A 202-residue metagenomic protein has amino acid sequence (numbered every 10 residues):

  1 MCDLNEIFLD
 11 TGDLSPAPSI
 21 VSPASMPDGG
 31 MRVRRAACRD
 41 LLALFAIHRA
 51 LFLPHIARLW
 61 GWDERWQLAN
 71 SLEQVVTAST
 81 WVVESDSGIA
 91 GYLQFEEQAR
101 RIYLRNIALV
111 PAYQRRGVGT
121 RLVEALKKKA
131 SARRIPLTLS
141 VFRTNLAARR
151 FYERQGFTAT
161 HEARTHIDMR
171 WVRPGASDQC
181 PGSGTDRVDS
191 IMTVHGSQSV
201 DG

Functional and structural regions predicted by a protein language model:
M1-P27, G196: Acyl-donor-binding surface of acyltransferase catalytic domains
M31-A46, T160: A short beta-loop-alpha structural element at the N-terminal edge of CoA-dependent acyl/N-acetyltransferase catalytic
A46-L72: Conserved GNAT-fold acetyl-CoA-binding loop/helix
L72-V82, G91: A short helix-loop-beta-strand connector motif used in the catalytic cores of GNAT acetyltransferases and, in some
G88-E96, R101-A108: Conserved beta-strand in the GNAT
Q114, L139-R149, T165-V172: Conserved beta-strand-loop-alpha-helix junction that forms the acyl-donor binding cleft
R115-K128, R150-R154: Conserved acetyl-CoA-binding loop-helix of GNAT-fold acetyltransferases
A130-F142: Conserved GNAT acetyl-CoA-binding A-motif
